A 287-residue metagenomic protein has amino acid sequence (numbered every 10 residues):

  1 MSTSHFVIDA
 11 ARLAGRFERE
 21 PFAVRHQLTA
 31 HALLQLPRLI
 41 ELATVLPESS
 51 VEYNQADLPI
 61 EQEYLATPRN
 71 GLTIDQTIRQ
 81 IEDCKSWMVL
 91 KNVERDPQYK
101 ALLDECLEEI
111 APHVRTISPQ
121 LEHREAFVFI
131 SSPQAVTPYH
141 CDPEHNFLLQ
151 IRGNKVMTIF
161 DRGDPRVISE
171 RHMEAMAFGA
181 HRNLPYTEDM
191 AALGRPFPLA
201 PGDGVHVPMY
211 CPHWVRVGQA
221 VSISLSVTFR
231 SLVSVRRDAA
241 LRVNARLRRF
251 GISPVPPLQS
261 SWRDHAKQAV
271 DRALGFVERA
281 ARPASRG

Functional and structural regions predicted by a protein language model:
M1-E108, R242-F250, L274-G287: Transition-metal
F22, H123-F129: A short glycine-rich, His/Asp/Glu-containing loop-to-beta-strand
H123, V136-N146, A192-L193: A short beta-loop-beta micro-motif enriched in histidine and acidic residues
F127-C141, F160-D164: Conserved short histidine dyad/triad with adjacent acidic residue
Q150-H206, C211-P212: Double-stranded beta-helix
N154, C211-L225: Ligand-binding loop in jelly-roll beta-barrel domains
E170-R171, Q219-V235: A short hydrophobic beta-strand segment most commonly corresponding to one strand of the jelly-roll/cupin
P196-P198, S231, R237-G287: Conserved double-stranded beta-helix
